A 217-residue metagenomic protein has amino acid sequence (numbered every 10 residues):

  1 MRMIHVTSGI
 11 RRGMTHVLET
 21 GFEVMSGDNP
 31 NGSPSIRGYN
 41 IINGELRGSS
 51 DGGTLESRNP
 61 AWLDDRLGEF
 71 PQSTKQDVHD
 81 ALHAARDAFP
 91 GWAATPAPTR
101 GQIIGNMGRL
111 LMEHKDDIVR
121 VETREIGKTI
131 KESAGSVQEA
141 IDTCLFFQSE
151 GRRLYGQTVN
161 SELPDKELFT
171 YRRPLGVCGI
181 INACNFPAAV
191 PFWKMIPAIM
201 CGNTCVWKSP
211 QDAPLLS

Functional and structural regions predicted by a protein language model:
R2-E69, Q102, N106, L154-N182: Terminal low-complexity tails and localization/encapsulation signals of metabolic enzymes
N29, L111, S133, P187-A188 (+1 more regions): Charged, low-complexity surface patches
I42, V78, V137, V177 (+1 more regions): Hydrophobic aliphatic residue packing
S50, V78, K115, S133 (+2 more regions): Alpha-helix N-cap/helix-start motif
L63-Y155, D165: Glycine-rich loop-to-alpha-helix module at the N-terminal edge of alpha/beta enzyme cores
Q157-S217: Conserved small-residue-rich beta-alpha loop and adjacent elements that most often cradle the phosphate/pyrophosphate
